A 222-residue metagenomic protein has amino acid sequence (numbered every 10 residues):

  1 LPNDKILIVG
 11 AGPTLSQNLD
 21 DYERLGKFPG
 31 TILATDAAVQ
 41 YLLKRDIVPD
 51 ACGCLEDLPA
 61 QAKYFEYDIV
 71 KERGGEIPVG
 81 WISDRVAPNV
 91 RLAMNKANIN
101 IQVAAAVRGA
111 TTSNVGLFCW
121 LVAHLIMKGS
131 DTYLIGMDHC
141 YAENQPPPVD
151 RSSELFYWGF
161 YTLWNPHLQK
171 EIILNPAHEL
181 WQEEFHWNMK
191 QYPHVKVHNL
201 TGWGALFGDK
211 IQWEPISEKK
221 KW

Functional and structural regions predicted by a protein language model:
L1-W222: Metal-ion/cofactor- or nucleotide/acyl-coenzyme-handling active-site neighborhoods
